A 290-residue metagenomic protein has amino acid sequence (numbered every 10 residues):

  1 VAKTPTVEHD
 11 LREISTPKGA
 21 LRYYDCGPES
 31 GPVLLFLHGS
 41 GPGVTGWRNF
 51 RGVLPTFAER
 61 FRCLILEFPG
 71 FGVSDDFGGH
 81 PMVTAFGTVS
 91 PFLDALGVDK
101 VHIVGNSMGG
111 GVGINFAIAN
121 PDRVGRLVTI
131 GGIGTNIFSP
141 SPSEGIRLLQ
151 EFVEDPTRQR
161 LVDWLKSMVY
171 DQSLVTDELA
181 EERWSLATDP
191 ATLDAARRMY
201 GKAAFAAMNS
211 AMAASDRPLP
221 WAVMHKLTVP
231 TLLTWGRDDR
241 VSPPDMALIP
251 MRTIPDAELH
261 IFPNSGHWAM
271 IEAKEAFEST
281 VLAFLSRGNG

Functional and structural regions predicted by a protein language model:
P17-V73: Conserved HGGG/HGGXW glycine-rich cap/lid loop of the alpha/beta-hydrolase fold
L54-P55, I65-V104, S279-L282: Active-site loop/oxyanion-hole signature of alpha/beta-hydrolase fold enzymes
G105, G109, G113: Gly/Ala-rich beta-loop-alpha elbow adjacent to hydrolase catalytic centers
I114, I118, G125-D163: Flexible "cap/lid" loop of the alpha/beta hydrolase fold
P140, T157-V223: Conserved alpha/beta-hydrolase catalytic His-Asp/Glu region
L227, L233-W235: Short beta-strand/loop motif that positions the catalytic acidic residue of the alpha/beta-hydrolase fold
D238-S242: Acidic catalytic loop of the alpha/beta-hydrolase fold
A257-G290: Catalytic active-site module of serine/aspartate enzymes centered on a nucleophile-bearing elbow/loop
